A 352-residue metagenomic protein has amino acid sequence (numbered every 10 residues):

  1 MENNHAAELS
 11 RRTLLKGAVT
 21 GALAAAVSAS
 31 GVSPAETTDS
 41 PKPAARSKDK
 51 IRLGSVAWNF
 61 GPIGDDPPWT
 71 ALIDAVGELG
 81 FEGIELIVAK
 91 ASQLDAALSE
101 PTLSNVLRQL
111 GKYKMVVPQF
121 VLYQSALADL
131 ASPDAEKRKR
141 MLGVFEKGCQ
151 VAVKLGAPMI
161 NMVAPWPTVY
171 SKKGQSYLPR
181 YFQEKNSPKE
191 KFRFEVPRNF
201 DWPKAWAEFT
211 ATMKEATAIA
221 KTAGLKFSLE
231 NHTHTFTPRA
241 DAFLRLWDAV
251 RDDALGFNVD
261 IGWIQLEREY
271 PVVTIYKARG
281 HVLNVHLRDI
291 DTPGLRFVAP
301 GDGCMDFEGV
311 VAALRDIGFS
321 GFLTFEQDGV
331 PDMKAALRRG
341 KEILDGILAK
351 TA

Functional and structural regions predicted by a protein language model:
M1-L9: N-terminal secretory signal peptides
E8-T13, A24-P43: N-terminal twin-arginine translocation
A18-S28, P41-A45, Q109-Y113, A128-F257: Active-site acidic/histidine proton-transfer and metal-coordination neighborhood in alpha/beta enzyme cores
P43-D49, I73-E78, L98-Q119, Q150-K154 (+4 more regions): Acidic (Asp/Glu)-rich catalytic clusters
S55, V76, I84, L110 (+6 more regions): Conserved, mostly hydrophobic/aromatic
F60-P67, I73, S92-A97, S132 (+4 more regions): Gly/Pro-rich active-site loop or hairpin
T70-A89: Catalytic domains of carbohydrate-active enzymes, especially glycoside hydrolases
I87-V106, P167-Y170: Glycine-rich, proline-tolerant flexible connector loops at the mouths of alpha/beta enzymes
